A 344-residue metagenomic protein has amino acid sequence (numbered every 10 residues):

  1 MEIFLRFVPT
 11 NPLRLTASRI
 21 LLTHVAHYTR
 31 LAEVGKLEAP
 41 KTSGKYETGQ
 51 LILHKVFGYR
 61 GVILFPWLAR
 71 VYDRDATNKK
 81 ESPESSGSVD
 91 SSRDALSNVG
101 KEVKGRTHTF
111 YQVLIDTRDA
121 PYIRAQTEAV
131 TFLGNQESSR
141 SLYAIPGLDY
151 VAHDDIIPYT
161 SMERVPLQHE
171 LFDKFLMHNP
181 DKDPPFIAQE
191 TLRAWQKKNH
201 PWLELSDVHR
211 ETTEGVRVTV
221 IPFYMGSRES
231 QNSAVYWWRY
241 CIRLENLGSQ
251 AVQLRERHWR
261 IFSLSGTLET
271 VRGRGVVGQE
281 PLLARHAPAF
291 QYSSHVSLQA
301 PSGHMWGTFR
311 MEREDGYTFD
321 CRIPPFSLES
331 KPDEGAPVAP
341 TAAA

Functional and structural regions predicted by a protein language model:
I3, N11-T48, F57-G58, P66-R70 (+2 more regions): Mixed-charge, Lys/Arg-rich low-complexity intrinsically disordered regions
A69-E81: Short, solvent-exposed secondary-structure boundary/capping segments
A95-T191: Intrinsically disordered, low-complexity, charged/polar segments
K198-Y236: Low-complexity, acidic Ser/Thr/Pro/Gly-rich terminal tails and inter-domain linkers that flank the onset of structured
R243-S249: Asparagine-centered strand-capping/turn motif at beta-strand->loop junctions
S249-E269, M311: Short acidic, flexible loop segments centered on an aromatic residue
E269-S302: Intrinsically disordered, low-complexity Pro/Gly/Ser/Thr-rich segments with frequent PxxP/GP/PP motifs and embedded
H295-A344: Terminal connector regions
